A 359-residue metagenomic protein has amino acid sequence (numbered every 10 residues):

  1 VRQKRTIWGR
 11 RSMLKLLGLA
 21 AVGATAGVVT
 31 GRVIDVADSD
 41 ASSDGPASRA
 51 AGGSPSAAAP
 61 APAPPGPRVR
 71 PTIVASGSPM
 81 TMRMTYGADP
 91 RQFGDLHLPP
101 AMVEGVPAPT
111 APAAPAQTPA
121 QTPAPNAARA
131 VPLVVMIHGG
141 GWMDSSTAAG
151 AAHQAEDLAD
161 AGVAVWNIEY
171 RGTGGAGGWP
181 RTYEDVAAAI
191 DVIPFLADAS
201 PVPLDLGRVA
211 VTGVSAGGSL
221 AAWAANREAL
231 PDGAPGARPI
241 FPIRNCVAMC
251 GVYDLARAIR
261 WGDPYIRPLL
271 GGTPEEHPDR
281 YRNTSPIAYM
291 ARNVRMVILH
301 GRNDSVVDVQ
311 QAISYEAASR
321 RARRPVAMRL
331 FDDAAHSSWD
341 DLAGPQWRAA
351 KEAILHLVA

Functional and structural regions predicted by a protein language model:
V1-G9, L19-T25: N-terminal secretory signal peptides
A63-G105: N-terminal cap/lid segment of alpha/beta-hydrolase-fold proteins
P71-I73, D89, A256-A288: Mobile cap/lid helix-loop segments that gate and shape the active-site cleft of serine hydrolases
A148-W166: Short amphipathic alpha-helix adjacent to the substrate-entry channel of hydrolases
G178-D198: Alpha/beta-hydrolase active-site loop
F195-R260: Primarily recognizes the serine-hydrolase "nucleophile elbow" in alpha/beta-hydrolase and SGNH/GDSL folds
I298-H300, D304: Short beta-strand/loop motif that positions the catalytic acidic residue of the alpha/beta-hydrolase fold
I313-E316, R320-A359: C-terminal catalytic histidine-bearing segment of alpha/beta-hydrolase fold enzymes
